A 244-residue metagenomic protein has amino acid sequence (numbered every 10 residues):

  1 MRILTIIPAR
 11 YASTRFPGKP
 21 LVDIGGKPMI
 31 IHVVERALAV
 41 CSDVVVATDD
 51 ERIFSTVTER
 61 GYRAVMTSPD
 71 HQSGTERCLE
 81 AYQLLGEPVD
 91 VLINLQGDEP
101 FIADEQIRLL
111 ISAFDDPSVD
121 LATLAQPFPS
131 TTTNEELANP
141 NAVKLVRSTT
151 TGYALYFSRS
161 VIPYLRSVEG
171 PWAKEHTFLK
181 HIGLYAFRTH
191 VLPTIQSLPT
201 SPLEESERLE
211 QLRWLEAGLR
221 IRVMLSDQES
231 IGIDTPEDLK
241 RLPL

Functional and structural regions predicted by a protein language model:
R2-T48: N-terminal glycine-rich phosphate-binding loop and ensuing alpha1 helix
C41, E87-V89, D116-D120, L219: Short, high-confidence coil segments that cap the C-terminus of an alpha-helix and link into the following beta-strand
V45, E51-S112: Short phosphate-binding loop-to-helix
T48-D49, I102, F187, D234: A conserved hydrophobic position in a structured secondary element of the catalytic/binding core that shapes
E87, A173-L244: Conserved alpha/beta core of the MobA/IspD/sugar-nucleotide pyrophosphorylase nucleotidyltransferase superfamily
D104-L198: Conserved core of the sugar-phosphate nucleotidyltransferase
